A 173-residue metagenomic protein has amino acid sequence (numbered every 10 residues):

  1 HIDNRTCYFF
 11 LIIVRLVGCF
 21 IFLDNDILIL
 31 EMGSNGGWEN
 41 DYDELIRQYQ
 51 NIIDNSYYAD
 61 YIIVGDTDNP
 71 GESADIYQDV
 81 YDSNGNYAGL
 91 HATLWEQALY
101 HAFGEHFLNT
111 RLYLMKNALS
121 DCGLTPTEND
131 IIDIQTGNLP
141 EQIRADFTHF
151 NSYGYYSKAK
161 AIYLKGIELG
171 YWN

Functional and structural regions predicted by a protein language model:
H1-N173: Alpha-helical cap/lid subdomain in secreted, periplasmic, or secretory-pathway luminal O-acyl-processing enzymes
